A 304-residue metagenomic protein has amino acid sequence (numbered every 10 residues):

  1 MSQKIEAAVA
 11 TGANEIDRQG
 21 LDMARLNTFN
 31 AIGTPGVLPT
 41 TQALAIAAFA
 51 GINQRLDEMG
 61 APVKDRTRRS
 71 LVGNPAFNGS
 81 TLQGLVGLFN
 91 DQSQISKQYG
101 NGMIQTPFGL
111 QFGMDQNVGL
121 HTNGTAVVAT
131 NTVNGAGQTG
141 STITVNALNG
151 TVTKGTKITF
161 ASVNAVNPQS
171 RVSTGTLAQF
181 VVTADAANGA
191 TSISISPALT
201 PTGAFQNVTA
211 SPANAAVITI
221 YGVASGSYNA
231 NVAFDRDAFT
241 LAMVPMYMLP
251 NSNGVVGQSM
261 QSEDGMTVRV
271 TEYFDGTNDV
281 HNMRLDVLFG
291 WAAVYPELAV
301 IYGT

Functional and structural regions predicted by a protein language model:
M1, N53-Q83, V256-S259, E272-H281 (+2 more regions): Structured, hydrophobic secondary-structure cores that serve as assembly/anchoring elements
Q3, A7-P62, A76-S80, T122-A147 (+3 more regions): Alpha-helical scaffold segments that mediate packing/assembly in large oligomeric complexes
A8, S70-L71, I158: Short hydrophobic/aromatic-rich beta-strand motifs
A13, A76, N117, F160 (+1 more regions): Residue-level marker of positions within ordered structural domains that often coincide with functionally constrained
G73-P75, P197, L285-V287: Pocket-edge structural micro-motifs
G79-A198, T202, I301-Y302: Autoprocessing Asn-cyclization modules and mimics
G87-G124, T200, S211-T304: Protruding loop/beta-arch "assembly-hinge" segments enriched in small, turn-prone residues
A204-T209: A short macromolecule-binding patch
